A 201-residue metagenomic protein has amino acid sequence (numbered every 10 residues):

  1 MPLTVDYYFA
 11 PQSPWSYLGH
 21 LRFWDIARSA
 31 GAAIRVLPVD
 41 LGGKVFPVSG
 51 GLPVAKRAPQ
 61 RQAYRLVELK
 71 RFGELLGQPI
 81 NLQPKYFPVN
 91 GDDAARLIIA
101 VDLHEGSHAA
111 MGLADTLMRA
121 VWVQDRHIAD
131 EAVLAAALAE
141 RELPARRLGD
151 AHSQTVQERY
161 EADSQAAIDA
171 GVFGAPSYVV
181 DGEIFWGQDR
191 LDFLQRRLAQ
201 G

Functional and structural regions predicted by a protein language model:
L3-A32, L37, L103, G112 (+1 more regions): C-terminal cap of thioredoxin/glutaredoxin-like
P11, Y17-V121: Structural alpha/beta surface segment adjacent to cysteine/selenocysteine redox centers across thiol/disulfide enzymes
